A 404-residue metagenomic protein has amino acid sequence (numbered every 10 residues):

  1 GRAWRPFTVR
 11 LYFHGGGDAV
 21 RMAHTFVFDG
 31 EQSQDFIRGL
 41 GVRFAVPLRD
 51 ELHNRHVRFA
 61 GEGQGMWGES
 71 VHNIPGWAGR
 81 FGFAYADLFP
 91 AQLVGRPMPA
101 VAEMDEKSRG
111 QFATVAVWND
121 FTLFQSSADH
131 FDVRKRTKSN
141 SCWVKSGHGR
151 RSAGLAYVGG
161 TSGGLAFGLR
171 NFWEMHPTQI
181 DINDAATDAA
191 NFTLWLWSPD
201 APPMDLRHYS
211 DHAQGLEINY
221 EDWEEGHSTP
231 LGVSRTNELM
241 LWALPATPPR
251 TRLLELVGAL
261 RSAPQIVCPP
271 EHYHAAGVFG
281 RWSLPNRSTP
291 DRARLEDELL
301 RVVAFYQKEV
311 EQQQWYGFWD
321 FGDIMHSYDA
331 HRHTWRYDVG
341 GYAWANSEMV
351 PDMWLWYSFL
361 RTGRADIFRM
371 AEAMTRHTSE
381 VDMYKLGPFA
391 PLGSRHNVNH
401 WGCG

Functional and structural regions predicted by a protein language model:
G1-P248, R252-P269, F321-S327, N346: Beta-strand/loop-rich accessory regions of lumenal/periplasmic or secreted enzymes, predominantly carbohydrate-active
R10, R55-P99, L231, W242-L244 (+4 more regions): An acidic-aromatic substrate-binding cleft motif
A153, G159, F167, Q214 (+4 more regions): Feature targets compositionally biased, intrinsically disordered low-complexity regions with long contiguous runs
